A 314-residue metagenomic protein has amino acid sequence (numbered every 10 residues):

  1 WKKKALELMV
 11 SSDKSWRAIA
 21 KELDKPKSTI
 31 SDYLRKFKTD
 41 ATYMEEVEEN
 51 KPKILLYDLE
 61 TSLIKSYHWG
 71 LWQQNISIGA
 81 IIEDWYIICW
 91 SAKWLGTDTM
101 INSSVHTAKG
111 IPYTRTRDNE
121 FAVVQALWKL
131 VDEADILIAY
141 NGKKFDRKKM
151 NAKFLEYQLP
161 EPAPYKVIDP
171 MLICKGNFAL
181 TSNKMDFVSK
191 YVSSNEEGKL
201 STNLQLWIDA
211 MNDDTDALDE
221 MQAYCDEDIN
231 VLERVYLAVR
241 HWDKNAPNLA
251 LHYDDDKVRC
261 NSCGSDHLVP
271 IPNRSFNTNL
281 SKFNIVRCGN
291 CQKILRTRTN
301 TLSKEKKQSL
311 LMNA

Functional and structural regions predicted by a protein language model:
W1-K14: Short, amphipathic alpha-helical "recognition" segments used to contact nucleic acids or chromatin
A18-K21: Short alpha-helical "recognition helix" segments of helix-turn-helix
D32-Y43, P52, W85-I101, E133-H241 (+1 more regions): Metal-dependent phosphoesterase core characteristic of DEDDh/y 3'-5' exonuclease domains
E46-V131: Conserved RNase H-like, two-metal-ion catalytic cores of nucleic-acid enzymes
N261-S262, N290: Short, cysteine/histidine-rich loop/knuckle motifs that typically chelate Zn2+
G264-V286: Short recognition patches in nucleic-acid-associated and regulatory proteins
I285-S309: Short metal-binding segments enriched for Cys and/or His
